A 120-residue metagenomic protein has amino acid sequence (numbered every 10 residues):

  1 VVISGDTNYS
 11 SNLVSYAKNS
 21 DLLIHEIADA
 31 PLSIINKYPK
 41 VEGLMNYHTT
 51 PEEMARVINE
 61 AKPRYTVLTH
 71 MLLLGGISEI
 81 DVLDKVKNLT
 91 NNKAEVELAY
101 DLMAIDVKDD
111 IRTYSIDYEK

Functional and structural regions predicted by a protein language model:
V1-Y16, A104-K120: Core dinuclear metal-dependent hydrolase active-site scaffold
N8-M103: Cap/insert and terminal regions of metallo-dependent hydrolase folds
